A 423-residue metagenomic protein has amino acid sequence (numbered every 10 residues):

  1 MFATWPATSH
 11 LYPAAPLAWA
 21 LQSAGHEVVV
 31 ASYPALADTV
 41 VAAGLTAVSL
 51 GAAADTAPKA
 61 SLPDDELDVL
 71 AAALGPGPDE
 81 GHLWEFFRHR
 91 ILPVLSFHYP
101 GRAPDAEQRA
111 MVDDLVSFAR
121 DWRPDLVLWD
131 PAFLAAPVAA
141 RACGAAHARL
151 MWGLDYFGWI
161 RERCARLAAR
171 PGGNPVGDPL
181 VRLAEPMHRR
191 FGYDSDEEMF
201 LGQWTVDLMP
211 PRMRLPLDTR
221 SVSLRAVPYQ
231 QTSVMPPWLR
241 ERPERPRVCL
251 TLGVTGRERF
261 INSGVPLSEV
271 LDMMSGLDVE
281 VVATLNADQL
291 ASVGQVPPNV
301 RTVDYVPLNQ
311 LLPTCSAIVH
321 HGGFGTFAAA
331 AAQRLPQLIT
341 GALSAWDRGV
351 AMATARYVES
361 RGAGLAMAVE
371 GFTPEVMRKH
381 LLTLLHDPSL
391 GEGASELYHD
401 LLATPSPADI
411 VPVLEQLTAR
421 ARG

Functional and structural regions predicted by a protein language model:
T4-A15, R257-I261: A short, glycine/small-residue-rich beta-strand->loop->alpha-helix junction that serves as a flexible
A18, V303-Y357: A donor-sugar binding/catalytic signature common to diverse glycosyltransferases and related nucleotide-sugar
V29-A31, A35-R90: Conserved nucleotide-sugar phosphate-binding/catalytic loop shared by glycosyltransferases and other
Y33, N174-G256, N286-Q289: A nucleotide-sugar donor-handling region in carbohydrate enzymes
F86, P93-V181: Conserved nucleotide-sugar donor-interacting segment of glycosyltransferase catalytic cores, predominantly GT-B
S221-A317: Donor-nucleotide binding loops and adjacent catalytic segments primarily of GT-B fold Leloir glycosyltransferases
W346-H380: Change "using UDP/GDP/dTDP sugars" to "using nucleotide sugars
V376-G423: C-terminal amphipathic helix plus adjacent low-complexity, charged tail appended to glycosyltransferase catalytic
